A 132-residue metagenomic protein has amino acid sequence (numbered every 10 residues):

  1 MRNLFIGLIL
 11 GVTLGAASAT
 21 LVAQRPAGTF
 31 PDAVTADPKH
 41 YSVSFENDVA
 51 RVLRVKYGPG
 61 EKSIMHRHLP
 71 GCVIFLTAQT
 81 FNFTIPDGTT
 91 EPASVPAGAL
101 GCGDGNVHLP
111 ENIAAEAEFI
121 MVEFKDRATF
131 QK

Functional and structural regions predicted by a protein language model:
M1-L4: Positively charged n-region of N-terminal signal peptides that target proteins for export
L8-A17: Bacterial N-terminal signal peptides
L21-P31: Cleaved targeting-peptide boundary
D37-I64, L69-V73, V122: A short glycine-rich, His/Asp/Glu-containing loop-to-beta-strand
E46-V49, D87-G105: Short acidic-glycine-tyrosine-enriched beta hairpin
G60-S63, A99-E111: Histidine-centered metal-chelating micro-motifs
H68-D87: Glycine- and acidic-residue-biased ligand/ion/polar-headgroup-sensing regions
A78, G105-A128: Ligand-binding loop in jelly-roll beta-barrel domains
